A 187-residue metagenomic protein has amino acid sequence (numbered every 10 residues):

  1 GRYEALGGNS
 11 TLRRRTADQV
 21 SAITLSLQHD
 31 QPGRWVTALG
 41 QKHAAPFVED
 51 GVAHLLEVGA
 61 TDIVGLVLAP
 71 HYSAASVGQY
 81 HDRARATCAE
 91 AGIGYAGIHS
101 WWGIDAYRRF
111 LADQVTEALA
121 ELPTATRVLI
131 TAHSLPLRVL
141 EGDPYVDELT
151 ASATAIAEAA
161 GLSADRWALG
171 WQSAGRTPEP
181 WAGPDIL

Functional and structural regions predicted by a protein language model:
G1-L187: Active-site-proximal alpha-helix that buttresses catalytic centers in soluble enzyme cores
